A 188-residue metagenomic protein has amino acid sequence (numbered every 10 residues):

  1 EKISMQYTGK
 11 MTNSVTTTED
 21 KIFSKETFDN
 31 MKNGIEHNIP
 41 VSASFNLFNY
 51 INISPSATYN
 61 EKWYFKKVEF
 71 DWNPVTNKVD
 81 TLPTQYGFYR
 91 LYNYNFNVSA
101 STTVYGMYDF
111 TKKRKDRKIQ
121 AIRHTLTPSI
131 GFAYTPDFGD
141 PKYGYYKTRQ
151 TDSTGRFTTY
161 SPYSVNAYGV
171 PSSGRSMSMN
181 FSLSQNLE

Functional and structural regions predicted by a protein language model:
E1-E188: Outer-membrane beta-barrel proteins and related beta-barrel translocases across Gram-negative bacteria
